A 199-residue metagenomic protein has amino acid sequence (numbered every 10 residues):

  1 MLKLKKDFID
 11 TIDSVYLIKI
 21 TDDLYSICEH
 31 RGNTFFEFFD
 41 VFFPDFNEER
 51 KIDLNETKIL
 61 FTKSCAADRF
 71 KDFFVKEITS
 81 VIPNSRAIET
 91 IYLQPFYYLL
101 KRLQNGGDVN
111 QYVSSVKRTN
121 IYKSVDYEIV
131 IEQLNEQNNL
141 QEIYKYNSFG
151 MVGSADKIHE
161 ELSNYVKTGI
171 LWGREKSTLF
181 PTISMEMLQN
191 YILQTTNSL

Functional and structural regions predicted by a protein language model:
M1-T62: Short N-terminal edge-element motif at the start of the domain
K3-K6, K19, K51, K58 (+10 more regions): Context-gated lysine
S14, D23, N110, N120 (+2 more regions): Intrinsically disordered, low-complexity segments enriched in small/polar residues
I20, L103, N135: Acidic surface patches and DE-rich sequence motifs
N33-F36, T57, Y97-L100, N110 (+3 more regions): Intrinsically disordered, low-complexity regions
N47, R69, N105-G106, F180 (+2 more regions): Amphipathic alpha-helical interaction segments
T62-V130: Long, low-complexity intrinsically disordered regions
Y122-L199: Glycine-rich, aromatic-bearing surface loops/beta-hairpins
